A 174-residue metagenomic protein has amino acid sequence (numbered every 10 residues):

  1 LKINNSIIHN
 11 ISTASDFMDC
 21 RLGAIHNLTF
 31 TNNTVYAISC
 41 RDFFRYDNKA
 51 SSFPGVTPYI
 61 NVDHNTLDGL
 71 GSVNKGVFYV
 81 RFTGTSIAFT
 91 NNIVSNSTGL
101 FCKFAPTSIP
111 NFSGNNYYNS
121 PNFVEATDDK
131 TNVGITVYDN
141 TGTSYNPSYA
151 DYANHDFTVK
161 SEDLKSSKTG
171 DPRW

Functional and structural regions predicted by a protein language model:
L1-N146, A150-H155: Extracellular beta-rich repeat passengers
S148-W174: Surface beta-loop-beta hairpin patches that serve as ligand-binding interfaces in beta-rich domains
